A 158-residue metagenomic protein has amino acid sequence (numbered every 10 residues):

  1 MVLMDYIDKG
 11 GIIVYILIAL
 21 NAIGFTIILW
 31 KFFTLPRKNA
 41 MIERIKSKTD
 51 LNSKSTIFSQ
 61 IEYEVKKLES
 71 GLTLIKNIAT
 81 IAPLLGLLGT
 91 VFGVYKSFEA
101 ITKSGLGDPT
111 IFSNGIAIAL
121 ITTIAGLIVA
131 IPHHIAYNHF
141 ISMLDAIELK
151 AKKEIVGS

Functional and structural regions predicted by a protein language model:
M1-T49, K66-I147: Hydrophobic alpha-helical transmembrane segments of small proteolipidic membrane proteins, enriched in energy-coupled
Y6, Q60, E154: Residues that form generic nucleotide/phosphate-binding pockets
I42-T56, I147-S158: Membrane-cytosol interface motif
S53, I57-L68: Glycine-rich oxoanion-binding loops at beta->alpha junctions
